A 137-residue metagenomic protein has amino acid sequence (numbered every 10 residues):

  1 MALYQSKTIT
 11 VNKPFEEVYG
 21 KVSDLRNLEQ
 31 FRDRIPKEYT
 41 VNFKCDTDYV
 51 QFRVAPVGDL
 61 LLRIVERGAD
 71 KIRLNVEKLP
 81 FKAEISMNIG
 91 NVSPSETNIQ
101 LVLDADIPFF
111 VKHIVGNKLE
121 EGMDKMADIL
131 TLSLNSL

Functional and structural regions predicted by a protein language model:
M1-K44: Hydrophobic ligand-binding cavity/cleft-lining segments
A2, S6-T8, A69, P80-S86: Soluble, non-transmembrane catalytic domains of enzymes that act on hydrophobic metabolites at membranes
S6-T8, Y49-Q51, L61, R73-N75 (+2 more regions): Beta-strand secondary-structure signal
N12-F15, V65-G68, N88-N98: A short, structured loop/turn motif at beta-sheet edges
E17-Y19, Q30, L60-L62, I72 (+2 more regions): Short acidic, gly/pro-rich beta-turn/loop elements at beta-sheet edges and active-site/ligand-binding grooves
E29-Q30, Y39-P80, S136: Glycine-rich portal/gate segments that line the openings of hydrophobic small-molecule binding cavities
I35-P36, T40, D128-L137: Short, highly charged C-terminal tails/helix-capping segments
E77-D128, L132: Beta-strand/loop substructures that line and gate deep hydrophobic ligand-binding cavities in soluble
